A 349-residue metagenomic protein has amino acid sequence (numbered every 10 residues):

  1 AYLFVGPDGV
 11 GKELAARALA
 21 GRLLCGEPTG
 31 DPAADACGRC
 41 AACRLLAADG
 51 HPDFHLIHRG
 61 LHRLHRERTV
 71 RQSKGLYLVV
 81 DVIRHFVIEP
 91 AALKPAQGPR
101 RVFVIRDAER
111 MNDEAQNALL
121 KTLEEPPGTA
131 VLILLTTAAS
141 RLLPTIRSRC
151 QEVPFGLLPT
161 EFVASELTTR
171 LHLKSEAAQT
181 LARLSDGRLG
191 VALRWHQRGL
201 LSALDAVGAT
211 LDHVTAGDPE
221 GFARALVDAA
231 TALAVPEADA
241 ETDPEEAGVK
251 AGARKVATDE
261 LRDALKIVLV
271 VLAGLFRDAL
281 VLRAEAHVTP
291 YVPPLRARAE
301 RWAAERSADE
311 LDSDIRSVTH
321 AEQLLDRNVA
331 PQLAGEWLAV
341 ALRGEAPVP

Functional and structural regions predicted by a protein language model:
A1-E114, A299, A303: Clamp-loader machinery-focused feature within the broader ASCE/P-loop NTPase space
A1-R22, G30, L45, A92 (+4 more regions): Charged, glycine-rich active-site and insertion segments that engage polyanionic ligands
G75, V79, D107, M111-A115 (+4 more regions): Short, well-structured alpha-helical patches and their helix-loop capping segments that border functional surfaces
G98-V102, P127-I133: Loop/turn-to-beta-strand initiation segments
V102-V104, E124, E152: Short aromatic/hydrophobic contact patches that present stacked aromatics for nucleic-acid/ligand binding
M111, L120-E124, K255, D259: Short, surface-exposed loop and linker segments with low hydrophobicity and enrichment for Pro/Ser/Thr
N117-V131: Conserved catalytic/switch belt of AAA+ P-loop NTPases
